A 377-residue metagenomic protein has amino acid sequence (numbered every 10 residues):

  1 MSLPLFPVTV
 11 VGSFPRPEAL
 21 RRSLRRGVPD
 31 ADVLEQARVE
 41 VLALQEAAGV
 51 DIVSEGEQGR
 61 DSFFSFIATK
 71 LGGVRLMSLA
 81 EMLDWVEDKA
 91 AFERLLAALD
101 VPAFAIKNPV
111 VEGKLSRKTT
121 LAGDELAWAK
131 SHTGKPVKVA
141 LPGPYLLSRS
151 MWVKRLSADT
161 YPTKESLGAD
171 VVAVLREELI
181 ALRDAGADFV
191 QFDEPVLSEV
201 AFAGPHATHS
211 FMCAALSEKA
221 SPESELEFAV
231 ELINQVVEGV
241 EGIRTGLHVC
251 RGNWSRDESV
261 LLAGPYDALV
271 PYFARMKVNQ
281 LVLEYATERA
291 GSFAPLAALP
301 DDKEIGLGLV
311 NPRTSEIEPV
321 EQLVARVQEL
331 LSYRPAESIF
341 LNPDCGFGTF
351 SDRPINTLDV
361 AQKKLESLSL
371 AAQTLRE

Functional and structural regions predicted by a protein language model:
M1-E377: Domain-level signal for soluble alpha/beta catalytic cores
